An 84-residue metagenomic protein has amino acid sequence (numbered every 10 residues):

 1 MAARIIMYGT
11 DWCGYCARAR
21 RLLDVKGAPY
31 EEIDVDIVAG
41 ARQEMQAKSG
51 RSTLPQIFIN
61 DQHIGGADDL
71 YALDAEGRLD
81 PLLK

Functional and structural regions predicted by a protein language model:
M1-G9, I59, L79-L83: Long, low-complexity, intrinsically disordered polar/charged segments
M1-P29: Local sequence-structure signature of Cys/Sec-based thiol-disulfide redox active-site neighborhoods
G14-A17, G40, G65: Residues that form or flank phosphate/diphosphate-binding pockets in enzymes that use nucleotide phosphates
V35-S52, P81-K84: Thioredoxin-like thiol-disulfide oxidoreductase module
S49-F58, D68: Structural micro-motif
Q62-K84: Non-catalytic, surface beta->alpha helical segment in thiol-disulfide oxidoreductase systems
